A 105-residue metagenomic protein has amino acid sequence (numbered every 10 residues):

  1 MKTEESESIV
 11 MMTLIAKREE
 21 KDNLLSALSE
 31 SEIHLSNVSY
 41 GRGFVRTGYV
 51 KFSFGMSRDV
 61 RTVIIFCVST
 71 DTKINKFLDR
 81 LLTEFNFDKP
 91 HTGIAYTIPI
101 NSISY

Functional and structural regions predicted by a protein language model:
M1-Y105: Positively charged, small/polar-rich N-terminal and surface patches that mediate targeting and assembly and bind
